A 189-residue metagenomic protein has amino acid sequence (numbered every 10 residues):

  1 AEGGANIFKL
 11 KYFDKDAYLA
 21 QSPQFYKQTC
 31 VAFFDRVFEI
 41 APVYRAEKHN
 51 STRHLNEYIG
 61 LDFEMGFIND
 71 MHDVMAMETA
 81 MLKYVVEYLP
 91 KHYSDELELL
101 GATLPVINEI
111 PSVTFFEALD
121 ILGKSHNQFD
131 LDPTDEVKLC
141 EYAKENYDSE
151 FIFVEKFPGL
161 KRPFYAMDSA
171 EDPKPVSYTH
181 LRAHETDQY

Functional and structural regions predicted by a protein language model:
A1-G66: Class II aminoacyl-tRNA synthetase-like tRNA-binding/catalytic domains
E2-I7, A80-Y178: Metal-assisted phosphate- and nucleotidyl-transfer catalytic regions
T29, N50, M71-D73, F164: Short acidic, gly/pro-rich beta-turn/loop elements at beta-sheet edges and active-site/ligand-binding grooves
D62-D73, E185: A generic structural motif
V74-E78: Hydrophobic (often cysteine-bearing) scaffold residues that line and stabilize catalytic clefts of nucleotide/cofactor
T179-T186: Conserved small/polar residues in nucleotide/adenosyl-binding loops
Y189: Cationic, low-complexity basic patches in intrinsically disordered or flexible, solvent-exposed regions
